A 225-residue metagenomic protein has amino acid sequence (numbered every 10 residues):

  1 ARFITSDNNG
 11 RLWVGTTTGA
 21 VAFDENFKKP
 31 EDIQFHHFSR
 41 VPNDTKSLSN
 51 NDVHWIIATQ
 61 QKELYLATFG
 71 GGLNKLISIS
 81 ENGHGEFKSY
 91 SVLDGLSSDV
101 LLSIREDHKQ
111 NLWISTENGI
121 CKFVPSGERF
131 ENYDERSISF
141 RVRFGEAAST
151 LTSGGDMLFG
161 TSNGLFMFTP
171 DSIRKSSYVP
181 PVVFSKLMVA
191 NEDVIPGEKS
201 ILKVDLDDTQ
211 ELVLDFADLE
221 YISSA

Functional and structural regions predicted by a protein language model:
A1-A225: Carboxylate-rich, polar loop motifs that coordinate divalent cations or form catalytic acidic clusters
